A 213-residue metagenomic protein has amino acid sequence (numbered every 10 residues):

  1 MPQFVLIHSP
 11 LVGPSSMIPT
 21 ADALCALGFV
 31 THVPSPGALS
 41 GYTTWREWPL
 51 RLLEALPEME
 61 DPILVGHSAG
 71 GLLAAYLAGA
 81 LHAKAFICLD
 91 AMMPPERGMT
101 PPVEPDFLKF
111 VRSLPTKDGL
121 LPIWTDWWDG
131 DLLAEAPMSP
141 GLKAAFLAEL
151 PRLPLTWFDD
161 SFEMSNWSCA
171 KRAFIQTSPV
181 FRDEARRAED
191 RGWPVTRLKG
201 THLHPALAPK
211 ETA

Functional and structural regions predicted by a protein language model:
P2-M59, V195: Active-site catalytic motif of lipid deacylating hydrolases and related acyltransferases
I7-L11, S68, A91, T177: Glycine-rich His-Gly loop
P19, Y76-A80: Active-site signature of alpha/beta-hydrolase-fold catalytic machinery across serine- and Asp/Cys-nucleophile hydrolases
V65-A74: Gly/Ala-rich beta-loop-alpha elbow adjacent to hydrolase catalytic centers
G79-D126, P154-W157, S161, E189: Flexible "cap/lid" loop of the alpha/beta hydrolase fold
L121-N166: Conserved alpha/beta-hydrolase catalytic His-Asp/Glu region
P151-K210: Conserved serine/cysteine hydrolase catalytic core
